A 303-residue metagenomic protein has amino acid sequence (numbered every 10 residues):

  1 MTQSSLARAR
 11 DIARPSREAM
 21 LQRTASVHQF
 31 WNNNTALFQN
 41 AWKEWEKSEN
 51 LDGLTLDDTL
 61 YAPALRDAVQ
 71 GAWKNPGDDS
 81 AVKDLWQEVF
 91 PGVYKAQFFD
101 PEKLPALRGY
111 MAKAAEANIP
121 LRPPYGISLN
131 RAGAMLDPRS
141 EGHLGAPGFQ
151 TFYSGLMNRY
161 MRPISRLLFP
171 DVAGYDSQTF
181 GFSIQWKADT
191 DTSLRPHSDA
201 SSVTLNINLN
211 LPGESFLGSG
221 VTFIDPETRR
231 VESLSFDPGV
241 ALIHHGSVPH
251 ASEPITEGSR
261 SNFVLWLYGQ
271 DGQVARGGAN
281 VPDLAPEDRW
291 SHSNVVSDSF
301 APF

Functional and structural regions predicted by a protein language model:
M1-F90, D288-F303: Fe(II)/2-oxoglutarate
A41-L56, V82-R108, G142-T151, Q178-A188 (+1 more regions): Charged, low-complexity, helix/coiled-coil-prone segments
D57-V69, Y110-N118, Y160-S165, G220 (+1 more regions): Short, mixed-charge, low-aromatic patches
W73-D171: Non-heme Fe(II)/2-oxoglutarate
A81, Q87-F90, L129-N130, M135-D137 (+6 more regions): Extended interaction regions within the primary functional domain
P147-I164, L168, T256-G269, A275 (+1 more regions): A broadly tuned preference for mixed-charge, low-complexity surface segments
R166-L284: Catalytic core of non-heme Fe(II) oxygenases with the double-stranded beta-helix
